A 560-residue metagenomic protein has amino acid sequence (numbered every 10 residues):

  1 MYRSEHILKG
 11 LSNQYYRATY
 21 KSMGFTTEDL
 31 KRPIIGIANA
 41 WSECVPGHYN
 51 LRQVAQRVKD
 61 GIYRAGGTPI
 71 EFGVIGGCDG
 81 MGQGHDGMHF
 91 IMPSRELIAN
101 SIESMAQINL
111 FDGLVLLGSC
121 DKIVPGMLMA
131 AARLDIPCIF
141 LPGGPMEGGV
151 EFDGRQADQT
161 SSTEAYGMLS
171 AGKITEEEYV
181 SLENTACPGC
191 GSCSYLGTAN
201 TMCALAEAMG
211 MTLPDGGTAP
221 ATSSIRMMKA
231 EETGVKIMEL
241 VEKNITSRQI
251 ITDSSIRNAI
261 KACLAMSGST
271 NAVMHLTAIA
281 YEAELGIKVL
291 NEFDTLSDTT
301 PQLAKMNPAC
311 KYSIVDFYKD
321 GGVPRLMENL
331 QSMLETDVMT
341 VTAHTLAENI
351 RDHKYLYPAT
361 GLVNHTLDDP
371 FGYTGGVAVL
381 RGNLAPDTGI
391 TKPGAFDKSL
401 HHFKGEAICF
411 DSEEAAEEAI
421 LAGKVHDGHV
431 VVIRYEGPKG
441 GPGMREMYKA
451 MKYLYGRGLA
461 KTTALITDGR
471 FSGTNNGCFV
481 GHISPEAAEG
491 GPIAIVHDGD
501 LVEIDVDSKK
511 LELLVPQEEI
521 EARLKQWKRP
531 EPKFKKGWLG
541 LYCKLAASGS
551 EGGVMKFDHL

Functional and structural regions predicted by a protein language model:
M1-E43, G47-Y49, V54-I75, G80-M81 (+5 more regions): Catalytic or ion-coupling anion/metal-binding cores of large enzyme and transporter domains
I91-N100: Glycine-rich, highly charged phosphate/nucleotide-binding loops
A106-M127, I139-P142: A short, small-residue-rich loop immediately preceding and capping a beta-strand
